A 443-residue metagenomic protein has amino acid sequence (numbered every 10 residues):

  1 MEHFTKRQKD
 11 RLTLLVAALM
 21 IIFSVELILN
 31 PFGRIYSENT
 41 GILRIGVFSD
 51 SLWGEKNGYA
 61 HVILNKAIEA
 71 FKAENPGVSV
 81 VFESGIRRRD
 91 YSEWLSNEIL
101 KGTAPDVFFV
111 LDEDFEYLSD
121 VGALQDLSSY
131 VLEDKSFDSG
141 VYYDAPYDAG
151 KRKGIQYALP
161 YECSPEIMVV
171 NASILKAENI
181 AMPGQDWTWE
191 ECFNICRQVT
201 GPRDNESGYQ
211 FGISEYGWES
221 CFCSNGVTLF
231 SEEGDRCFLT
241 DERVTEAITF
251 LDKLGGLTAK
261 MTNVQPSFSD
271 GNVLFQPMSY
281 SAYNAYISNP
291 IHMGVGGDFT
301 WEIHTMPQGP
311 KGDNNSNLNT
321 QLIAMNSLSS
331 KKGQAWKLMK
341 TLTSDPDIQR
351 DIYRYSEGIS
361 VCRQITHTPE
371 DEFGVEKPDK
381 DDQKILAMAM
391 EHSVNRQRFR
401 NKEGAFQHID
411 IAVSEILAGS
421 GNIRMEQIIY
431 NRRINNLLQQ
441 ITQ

Functional and structural regions predicted by a protein language model:
M1-Y117, P310, N401, S420-Q443: Conserved N-terminal structural module of periplasmic/extracytoplasmic solute-binding proteins
E2-T5, V47, M293-S360, V394: Extracytoplasmic/periplasmic substrate-recognition and gating elements
D106-F109, L274-S279, N284-Y286: Paired acidic/hydrophobic, glycine-rich loop segments that form the ligand-binding mouth/hinge of periplasmic-binding
D112-I167, D298-P307: Hinge/lid segment of periplasmic solute-binding proteins
S128-V141, Q185, R203, V227-E246 (+3 more regions): Short, solvent-exposed loop/beta-turn-alpha elements that line the ligand-binding surface or hinge of extracytoplasmic
K153-Y161, E166, E190-C237, V273-F275: Extracytoplasmic/periplasmic solute-binding protein
C196, E233-T262, M306: Glycine-centered hinge/linker elements that transmit conformational signals in sensory and ligand-binding systems
Y353-E415: Long, aromatic- and glycine/proline-rich binding clefts that accommodate carbohydrate-like moieties
